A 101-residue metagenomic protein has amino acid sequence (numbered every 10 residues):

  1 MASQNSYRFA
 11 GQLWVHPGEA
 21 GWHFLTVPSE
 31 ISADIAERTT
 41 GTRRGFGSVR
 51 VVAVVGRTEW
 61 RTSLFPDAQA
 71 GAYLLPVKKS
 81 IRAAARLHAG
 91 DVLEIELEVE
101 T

Functional and structural regions predicted by a protein language model:
A2-G71, A89-V92, E96: Long, compositionally biased stretches
V27, P76-V77: A conserved hydrophobic position in a structured secondary element of the catalytic/binding core that shapes
T39, K78-A83: Short alpha-helix capping/helix-loop boundary micro-motifs
E98-T101: Short, charged beta-turn/beta-strand-edge "cap" motif at the junction between a beta-strand and an adjacent loop
